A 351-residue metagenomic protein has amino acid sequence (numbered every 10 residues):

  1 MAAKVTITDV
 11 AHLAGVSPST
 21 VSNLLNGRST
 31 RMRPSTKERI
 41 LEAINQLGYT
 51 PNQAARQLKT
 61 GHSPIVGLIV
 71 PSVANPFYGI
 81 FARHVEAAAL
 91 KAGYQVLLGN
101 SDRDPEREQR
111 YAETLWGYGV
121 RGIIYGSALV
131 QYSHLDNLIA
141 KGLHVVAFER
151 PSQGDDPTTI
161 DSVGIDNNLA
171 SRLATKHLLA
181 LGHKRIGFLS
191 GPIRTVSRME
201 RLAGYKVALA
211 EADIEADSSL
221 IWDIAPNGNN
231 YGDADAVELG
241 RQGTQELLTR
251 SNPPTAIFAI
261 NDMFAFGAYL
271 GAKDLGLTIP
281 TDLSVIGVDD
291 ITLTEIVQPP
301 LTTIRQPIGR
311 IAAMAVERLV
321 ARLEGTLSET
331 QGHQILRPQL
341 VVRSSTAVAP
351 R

Functional and structural regions predicted by a protein language model:
M1-S63, P350: N-terminal helix-turn-helix DNA-binding module of bacterial transcription factors
L13, P18-S22, K59-V73, H177 (+1 more regions): Short beta-strand segments enriched in small/hydrophobic residues
L13, Q46, A87-A92, W116 (+3 more regions): Bacterial carbohydrate/catabolite-sensing allosteric modules
P34-E38, L47-G122: Amphipathic helical "hinge" segments at domain boundaries
G67-I69, L97, I124, V146 (+2 more regions): Conserved hydrophobic packing residues within short motifs/helices of P-loop NTPase cores of ABC-family ATPases
D102-P105, G126-Q131, M263: Short beta->alpha connector loops
R107-Y111, S133-H134, G243: Short acidic active-site motifs
